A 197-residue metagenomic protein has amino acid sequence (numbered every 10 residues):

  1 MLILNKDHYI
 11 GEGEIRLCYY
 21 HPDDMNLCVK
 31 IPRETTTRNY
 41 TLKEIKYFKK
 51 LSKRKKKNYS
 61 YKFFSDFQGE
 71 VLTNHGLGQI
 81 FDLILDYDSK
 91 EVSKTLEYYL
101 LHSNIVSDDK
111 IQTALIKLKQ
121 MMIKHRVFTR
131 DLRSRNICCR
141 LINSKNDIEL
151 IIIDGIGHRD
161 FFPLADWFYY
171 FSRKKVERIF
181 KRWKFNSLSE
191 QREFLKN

Functional and structural regions predicted by a protein language model:
I3-K56, F168-S172: ATP-binding glycine-rich loop module of kinase domains
Y20-H21, I31, G69, L83 (+1 more regions): Conserved hydrophobic "DFG−1" position in protein kinase catalytic cores
C28-E34, D82, D154-I156: Active-site ExK catalytic segment of metal-dependent nucleases
T35, N74, Y87-D88, L141 (+1 more regions): Feature marks short, surface-exposed loop/turn motifs that line or immediately flank catalytic pockets and channel
T37-K43, S60, K90-V92, F162: Active-site-adjacent loop/helix micro-motif of nuclease/hydrolase catalytic cores
S60-I111: Conserved structural core of kinase catalytic domains
L101-K110, A114-L115, Q120-T129, C139-N197: C-lobe/activation-segment region of protein kinase-like
L132: Hydrophobic HxD+1 residue recognition
